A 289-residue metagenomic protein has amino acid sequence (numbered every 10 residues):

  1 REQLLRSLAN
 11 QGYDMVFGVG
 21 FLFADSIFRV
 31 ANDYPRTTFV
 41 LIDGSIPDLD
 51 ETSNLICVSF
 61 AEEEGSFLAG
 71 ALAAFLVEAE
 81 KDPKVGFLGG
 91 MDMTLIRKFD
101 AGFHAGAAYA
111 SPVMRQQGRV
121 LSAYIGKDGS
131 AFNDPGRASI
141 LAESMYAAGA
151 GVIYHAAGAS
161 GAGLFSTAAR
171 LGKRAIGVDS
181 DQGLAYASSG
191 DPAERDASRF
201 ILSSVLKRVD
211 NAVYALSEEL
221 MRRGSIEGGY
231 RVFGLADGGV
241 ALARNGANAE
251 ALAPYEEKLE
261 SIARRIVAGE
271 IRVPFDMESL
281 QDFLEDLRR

Functional and structural regions predicted by a protein language model:
R1-R289: A residue-level marker of the well-folded mature domains of exported/periplasmic proteins
